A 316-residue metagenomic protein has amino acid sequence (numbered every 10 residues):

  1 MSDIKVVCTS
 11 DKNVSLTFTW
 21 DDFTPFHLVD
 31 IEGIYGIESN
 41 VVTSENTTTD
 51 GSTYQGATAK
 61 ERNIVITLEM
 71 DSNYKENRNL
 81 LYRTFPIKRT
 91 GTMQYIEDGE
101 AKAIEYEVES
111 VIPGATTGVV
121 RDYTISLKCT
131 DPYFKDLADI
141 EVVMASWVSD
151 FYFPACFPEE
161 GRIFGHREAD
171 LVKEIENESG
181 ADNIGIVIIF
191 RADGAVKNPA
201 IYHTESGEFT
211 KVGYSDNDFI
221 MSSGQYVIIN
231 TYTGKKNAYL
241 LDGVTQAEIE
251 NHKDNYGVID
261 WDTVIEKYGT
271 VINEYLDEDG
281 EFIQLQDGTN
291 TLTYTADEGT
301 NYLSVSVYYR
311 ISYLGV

Functional and structural regions predicted by a protein language model:
M1-T43: Polar/acidic, low-complexity leader/linker segments enriched in S/T/G and N/D
S2, K60-I64, K102, R121-Y123 (+3 more regions): Residues at beta-strand starts and edge strands
K5, E69-V111, T291-T293: Short, acidic/charged, Gly/Pro-enriched secondary-structure junctions
V14-T17, E100-I104, G207-Y214: Surface-exposed loop/edge segments in extracytoplasmic proteins
T49-S72, V119-P132, N290: Oligomerization/assembly interface segments of phage tail-like spikes and tubes
L81, F85, D122-T124, K135-S146: Short, low-complexity Pro/Thr/Gly
T90-A138: Short beta-strand and beta-hairpin "edge-sheet" elements
V142-V316: Intrinsically disordered, low-complexity segments enriched in serine, threonine, and glycine
